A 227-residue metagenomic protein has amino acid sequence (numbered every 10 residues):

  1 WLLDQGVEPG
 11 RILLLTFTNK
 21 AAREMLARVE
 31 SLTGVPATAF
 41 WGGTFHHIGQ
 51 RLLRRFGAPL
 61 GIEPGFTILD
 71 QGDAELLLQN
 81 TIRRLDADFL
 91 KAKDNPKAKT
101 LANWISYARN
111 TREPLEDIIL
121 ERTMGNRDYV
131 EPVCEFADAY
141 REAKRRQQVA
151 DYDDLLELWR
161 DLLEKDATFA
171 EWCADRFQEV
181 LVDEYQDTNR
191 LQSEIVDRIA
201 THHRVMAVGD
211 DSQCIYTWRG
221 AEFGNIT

Functional and structural regions predicted by a protein language model:
W1-G10: Post-Walker A helix-loop "phosphate-sensing" segment adjacent to the P-loop in P-loop NTPases
W1-L2, M25, V29, T81 (+2 more regions): Hydrophobic residues on the short alpha-helix immediately C-terminal to a glycine-rich phosphate/catalytic loop
L2, L52-P59, A108, R112 (+3 more regions): A short secondary-structure junction motif
P9-N103, G224-T227: Conserved P-loop NTPase-based nucleic-acid remodeling module centered on helicase motor cores
L13-L15, A21-E24, W41, T67-A74 (+2 more regions): Conserved helicase NTPase motor core
A22, G49, A108-E113, L181: Short alpha-helix boundary/capping elements
L32, P36, P59, T81-D88 (+4 more regions): Alpha-helix C-capping/helix-to-loop hinge sites
G72-K144: Coupling/switch/interface segments within P-loop NTPase motor domains and analogous charged loops in nucleic-acid
